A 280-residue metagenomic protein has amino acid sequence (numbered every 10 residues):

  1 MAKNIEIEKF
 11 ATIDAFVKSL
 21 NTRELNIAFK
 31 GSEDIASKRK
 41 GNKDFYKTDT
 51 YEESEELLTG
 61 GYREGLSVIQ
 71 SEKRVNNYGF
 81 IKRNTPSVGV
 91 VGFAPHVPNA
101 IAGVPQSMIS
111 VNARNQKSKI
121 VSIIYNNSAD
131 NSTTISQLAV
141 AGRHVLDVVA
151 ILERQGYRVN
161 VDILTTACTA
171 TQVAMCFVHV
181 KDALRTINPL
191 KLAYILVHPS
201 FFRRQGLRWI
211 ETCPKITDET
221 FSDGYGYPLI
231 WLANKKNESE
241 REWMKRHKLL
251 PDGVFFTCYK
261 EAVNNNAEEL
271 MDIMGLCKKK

Functional and structural regions predicted by a protein language model:
M1-S122, S128-V140, D147-K280: Acidic, low-complexity intrinsically disordered regions
